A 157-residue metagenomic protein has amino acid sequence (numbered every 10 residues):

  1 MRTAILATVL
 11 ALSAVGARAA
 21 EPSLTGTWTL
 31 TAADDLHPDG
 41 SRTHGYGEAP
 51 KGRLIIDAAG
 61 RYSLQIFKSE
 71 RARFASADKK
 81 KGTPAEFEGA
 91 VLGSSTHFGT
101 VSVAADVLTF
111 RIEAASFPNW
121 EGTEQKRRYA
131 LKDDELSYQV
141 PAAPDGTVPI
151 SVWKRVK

Functional and structural regions predicted by a protein language model:
M1-A4: Positively charged n-region of N-terminal signal peptides that target proteins for export
T8-K157: Lipid interaction determinants
